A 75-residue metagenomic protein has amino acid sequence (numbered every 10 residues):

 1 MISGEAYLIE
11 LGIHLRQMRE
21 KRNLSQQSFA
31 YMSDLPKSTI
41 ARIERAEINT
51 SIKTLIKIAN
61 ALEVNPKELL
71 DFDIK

Functional and structural regions predicted by a protein language model:
M1-K21: A short, Lys/Arg-rich alpha-helix, primarily the initiator
R16, Q27, I56: Residues within the helices of the helix-turn-helix
E20, Y31, N60: Alpha-helical residues within the helix-turn-helix
N23-R42: Short alpha-helical DNA-recognition segment
R45: Recognition helix of helix-turn-helix DNA-binding domains
K53-E68: DNA major-groove recognition helix of helix-turn-helix/homeodomain DNA-binding modules
L70-K75: Short amphipathic recognition helices of helix-turn-helix/homeodomain-type DNA-binding modules
